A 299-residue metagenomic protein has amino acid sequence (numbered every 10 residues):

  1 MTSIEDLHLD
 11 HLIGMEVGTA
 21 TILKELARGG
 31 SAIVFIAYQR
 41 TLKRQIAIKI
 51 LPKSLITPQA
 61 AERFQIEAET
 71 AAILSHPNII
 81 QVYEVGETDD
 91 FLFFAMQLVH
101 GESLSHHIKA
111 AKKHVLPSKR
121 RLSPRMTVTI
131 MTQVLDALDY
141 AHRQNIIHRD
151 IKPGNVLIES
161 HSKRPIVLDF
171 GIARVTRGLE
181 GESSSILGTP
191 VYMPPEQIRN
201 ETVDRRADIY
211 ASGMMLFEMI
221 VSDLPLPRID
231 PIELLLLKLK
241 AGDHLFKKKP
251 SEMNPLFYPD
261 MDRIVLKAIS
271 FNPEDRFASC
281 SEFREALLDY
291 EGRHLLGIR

Functional and structural regions predicted by a protein language model:
K49-P52: Conserved beta3-strand ATP-binding lysine motif
F64-E69: Regulatory alphaC helix of protein kinase catalytic domains
V85: Activation-segment/catalytic-loop signature of the eukaryotic protein kinase fold
D89-S103, H107, A111: Conserved short submotifs of the Hanks-type protein kinase catalytic core that shape the nucleotide-binding pocket
I130-M131: Activation segment signature within eukaryotic-like protein kinase domains
L135-I146: Protein kinase catalytic-loop region centered on the HRD/HxD motif
V191-G297: C-terminal lobe helix-coil module of Hanks-type protein kinase domains
